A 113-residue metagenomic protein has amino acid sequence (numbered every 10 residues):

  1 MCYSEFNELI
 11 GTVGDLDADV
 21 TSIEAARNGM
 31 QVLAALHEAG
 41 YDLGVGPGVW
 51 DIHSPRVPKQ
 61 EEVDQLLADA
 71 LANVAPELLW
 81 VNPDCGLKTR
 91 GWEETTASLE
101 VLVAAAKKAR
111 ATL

Functional and structural regions predicted by a protein language model:
M1-L113: Domain-level signal for soluble alpha/beta catalytic cores
